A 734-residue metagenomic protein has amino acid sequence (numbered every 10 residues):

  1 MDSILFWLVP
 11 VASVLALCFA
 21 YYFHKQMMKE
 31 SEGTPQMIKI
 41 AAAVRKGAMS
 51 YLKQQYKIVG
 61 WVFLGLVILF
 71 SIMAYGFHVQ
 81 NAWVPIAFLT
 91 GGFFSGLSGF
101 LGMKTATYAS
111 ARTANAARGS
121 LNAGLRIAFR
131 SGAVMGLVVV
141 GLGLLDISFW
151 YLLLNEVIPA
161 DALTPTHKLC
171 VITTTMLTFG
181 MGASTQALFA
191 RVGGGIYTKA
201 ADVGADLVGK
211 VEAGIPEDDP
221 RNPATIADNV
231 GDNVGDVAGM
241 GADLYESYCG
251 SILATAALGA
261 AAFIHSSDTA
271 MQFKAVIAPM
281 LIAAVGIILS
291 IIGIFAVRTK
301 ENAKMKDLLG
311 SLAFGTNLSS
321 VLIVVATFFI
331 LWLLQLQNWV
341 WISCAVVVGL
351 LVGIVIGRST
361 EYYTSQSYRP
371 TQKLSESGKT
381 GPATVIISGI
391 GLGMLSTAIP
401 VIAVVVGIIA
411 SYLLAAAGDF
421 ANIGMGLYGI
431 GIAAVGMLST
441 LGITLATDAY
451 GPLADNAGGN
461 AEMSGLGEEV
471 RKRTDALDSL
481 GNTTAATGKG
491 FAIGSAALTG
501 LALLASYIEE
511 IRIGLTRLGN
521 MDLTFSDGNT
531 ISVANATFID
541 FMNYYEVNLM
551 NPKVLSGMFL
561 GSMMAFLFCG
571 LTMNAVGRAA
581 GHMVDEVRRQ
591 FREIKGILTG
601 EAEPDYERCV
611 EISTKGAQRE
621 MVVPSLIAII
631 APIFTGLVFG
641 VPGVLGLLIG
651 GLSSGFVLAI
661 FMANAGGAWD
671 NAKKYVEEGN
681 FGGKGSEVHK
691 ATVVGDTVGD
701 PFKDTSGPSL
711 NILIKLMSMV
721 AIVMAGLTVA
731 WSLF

Functional and structural regions predicted by a protein language model:
M1-F734: Hydrophobic packing and interface segments
